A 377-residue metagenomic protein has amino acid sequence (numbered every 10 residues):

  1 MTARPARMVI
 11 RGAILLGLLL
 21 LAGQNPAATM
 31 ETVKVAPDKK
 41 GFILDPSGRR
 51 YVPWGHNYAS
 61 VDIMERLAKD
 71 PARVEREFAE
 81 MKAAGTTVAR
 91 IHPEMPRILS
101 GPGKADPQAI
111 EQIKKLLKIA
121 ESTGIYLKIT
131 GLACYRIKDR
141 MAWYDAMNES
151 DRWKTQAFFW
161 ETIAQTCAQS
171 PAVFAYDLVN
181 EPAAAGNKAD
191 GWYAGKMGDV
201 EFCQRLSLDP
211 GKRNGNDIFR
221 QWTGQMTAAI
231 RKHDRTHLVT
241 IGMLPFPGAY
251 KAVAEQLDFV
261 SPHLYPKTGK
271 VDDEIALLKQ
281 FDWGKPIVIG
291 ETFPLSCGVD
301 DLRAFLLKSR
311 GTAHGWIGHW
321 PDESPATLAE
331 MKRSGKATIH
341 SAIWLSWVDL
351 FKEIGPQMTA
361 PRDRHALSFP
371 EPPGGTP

Functional and structural regions predicted by a protein language model:
T2-A13: Bacterial N-terminal signal peptides that target proteins for export
R11-L21: Bacterial N-terminal signal peptides
A27-T29: Boundary at the C-terminal end of the N-terminal hydrophobic targeting segment
T32-V260, P266-G269, F281, T292 (+4 more regions): Active-site mouth of glycoside hydrolases
V271-D273: Active-site-adjacent beta->alpha loops and helix N-cap segments on the catalytic face of soluble alpha/beta enzymes
L277: Conserved catalytic-core segment of NTP-binding enzymes
P286-G375: Substrate-binding cleft of secreted/luminal carbohydrate-active enzymes
